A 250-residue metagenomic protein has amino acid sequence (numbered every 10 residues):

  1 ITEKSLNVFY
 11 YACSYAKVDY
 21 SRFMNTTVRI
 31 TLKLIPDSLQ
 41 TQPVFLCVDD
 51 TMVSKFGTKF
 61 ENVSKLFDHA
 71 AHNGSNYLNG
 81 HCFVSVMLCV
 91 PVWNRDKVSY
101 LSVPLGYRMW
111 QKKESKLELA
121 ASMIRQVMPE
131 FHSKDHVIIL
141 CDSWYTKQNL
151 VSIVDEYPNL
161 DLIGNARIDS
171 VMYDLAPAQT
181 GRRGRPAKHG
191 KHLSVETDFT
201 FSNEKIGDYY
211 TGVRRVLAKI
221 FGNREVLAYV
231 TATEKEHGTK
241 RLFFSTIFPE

Functional and structural regions predicted by a protein language model:
K4-K17, I139: Major-groove recognition helix of helix-turn-helix-like DNA-binding domains
N7, K65, S143: Flexible, active-site-adjacent loop/turn segments at secondary-structure boundaries
S14-S99, L105, E204, Y209-A218: Active-site-proximal, Lys/Arg-enriched surface segment that forms a nucleic-acid-binding/basic interface patch
M24-T27, T41, K55, K59 (+1 more regions): Single, function-defining residue in the core of a domain
